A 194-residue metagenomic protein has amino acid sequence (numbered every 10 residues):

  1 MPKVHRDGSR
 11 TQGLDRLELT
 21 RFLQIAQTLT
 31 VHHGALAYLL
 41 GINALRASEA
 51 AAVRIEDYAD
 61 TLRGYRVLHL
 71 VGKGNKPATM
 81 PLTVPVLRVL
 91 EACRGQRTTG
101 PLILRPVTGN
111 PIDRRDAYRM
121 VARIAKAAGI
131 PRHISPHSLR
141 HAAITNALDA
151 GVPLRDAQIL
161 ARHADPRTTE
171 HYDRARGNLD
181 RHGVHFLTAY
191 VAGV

Functional and structural regions predicted by a protein language model:
M1-R21, V71, P106-N110: Flexible interdomain linker/hinge and immediately adjacent N-terminus of the catalytic tyrosine-recombinase domain
D7, R16-A47: Basic, Lys/Arg- and aromatic-enriched nucleic-acid-binding interface segment
L39-L40, V53, N146-A147, L160 (+1 more regions): Short alpha-helical segment immediately N-terminal to, or the first helix within, an HTH/HTH-like DNA-binding domain
S48, A52-V89, R167: Conserved tyrosine-mediated DNA breakage-rejoining catalytic core shared by Y-recombinases
Y58-D60, P131-H133, V152-D173, N178 (+1 more regions): Short, polar N-cap/turn motifs at the start of nucleic acid-interacting alpha helices
T83-P131: Active-site/catalytic core of tyrosine-dependent DNA strand-transfer enzymes
T98, R119-I159: Short, basic (Lys/Arg/His-rich) helix/loop patches that form interaction surfaces in the mid-to-C-terminal regions
T188-V194: C-terminal secondary-structure termini that scaffold catalytic or DNA-interacting sites
